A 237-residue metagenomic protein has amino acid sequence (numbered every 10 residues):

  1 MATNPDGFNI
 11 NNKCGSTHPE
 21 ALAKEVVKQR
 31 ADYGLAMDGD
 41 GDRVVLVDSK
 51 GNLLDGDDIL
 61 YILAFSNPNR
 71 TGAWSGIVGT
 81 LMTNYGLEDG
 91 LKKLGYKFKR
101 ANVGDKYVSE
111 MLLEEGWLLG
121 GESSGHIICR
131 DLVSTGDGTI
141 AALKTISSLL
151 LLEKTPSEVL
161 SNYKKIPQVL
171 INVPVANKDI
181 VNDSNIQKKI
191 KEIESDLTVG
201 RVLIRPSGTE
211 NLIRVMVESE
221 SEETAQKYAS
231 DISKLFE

Functional and structural regions predicted by a protein language model:
M1-L152, K165, I171: Phosphate-binding chemistry for phosphorylated carbohydrates and sugar-nucleotides
L152-E237: Catalytic-core signal marking the mid-to-C-terminal active-site face
